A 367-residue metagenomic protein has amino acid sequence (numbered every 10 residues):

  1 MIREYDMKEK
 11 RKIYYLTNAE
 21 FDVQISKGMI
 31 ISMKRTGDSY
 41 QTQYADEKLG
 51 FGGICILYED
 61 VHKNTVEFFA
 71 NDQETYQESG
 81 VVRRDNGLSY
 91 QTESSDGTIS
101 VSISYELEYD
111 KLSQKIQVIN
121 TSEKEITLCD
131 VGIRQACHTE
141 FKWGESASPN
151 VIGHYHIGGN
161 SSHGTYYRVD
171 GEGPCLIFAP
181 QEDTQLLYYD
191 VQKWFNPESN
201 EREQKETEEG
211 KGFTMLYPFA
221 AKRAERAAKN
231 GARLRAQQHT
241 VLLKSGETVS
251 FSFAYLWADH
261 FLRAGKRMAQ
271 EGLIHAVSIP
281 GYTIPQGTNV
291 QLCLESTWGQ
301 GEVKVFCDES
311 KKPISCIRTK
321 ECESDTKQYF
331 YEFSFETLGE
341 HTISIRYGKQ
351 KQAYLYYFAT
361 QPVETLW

Functional and structural regions predicted by a protein language model:
M1-K115, I119-F213, K229-R233, T240-V241 (+2 more regions): Beta-strand-rich N-terminal accessory domains
S122-G132, R263-K266, E302-F306: Short, hydrophobic/aromatic beta-strand segments
S245-T248, T283-N289, S324-T326: Solvent-exposed, conformationally flexible loop/turn segments
D259-Q300: Extracellular ectodomain segments of secreted/surface proteins
P280-N289, Q350-W367: An acidic-aromatic substrate-binding cleft motif
S296-I314: Change to "...patches in solvent-exposed regions of secreted, membrane-anchored, or virion-exposed structural
V303-V305, T337-Q350: Short, aromatic- and glycine-rich surface loops/edge beta-strands on solvent-exposed regions
K320-Y331: Aromatic sugar-binding surface patches on proteins that engage polysaccharides or sugar-phosphate polymers
